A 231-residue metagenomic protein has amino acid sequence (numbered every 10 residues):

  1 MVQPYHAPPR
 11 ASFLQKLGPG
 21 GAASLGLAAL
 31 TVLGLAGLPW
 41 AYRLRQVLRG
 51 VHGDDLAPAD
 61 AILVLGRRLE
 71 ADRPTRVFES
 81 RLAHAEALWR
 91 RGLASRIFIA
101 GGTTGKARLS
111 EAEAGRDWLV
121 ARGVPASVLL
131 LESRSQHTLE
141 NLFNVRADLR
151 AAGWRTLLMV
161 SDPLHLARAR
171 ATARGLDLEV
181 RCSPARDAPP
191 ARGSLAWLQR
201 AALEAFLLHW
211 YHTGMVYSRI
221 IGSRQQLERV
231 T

Functional and structural regions predicted by a protein language model:
M1-D60, I221, Q226-R229: N-terminal membrane-anchoring alpha-helices
V2-P9, W40-A201: A structural signal for short, hydrophobic/glycine-enriched beta-strand patches
L178, R229-V230: Secretory/periplasmic and organellar redox-cofactor proteins
S194-Q225: C-terminal capping/extension of enzyme domains
